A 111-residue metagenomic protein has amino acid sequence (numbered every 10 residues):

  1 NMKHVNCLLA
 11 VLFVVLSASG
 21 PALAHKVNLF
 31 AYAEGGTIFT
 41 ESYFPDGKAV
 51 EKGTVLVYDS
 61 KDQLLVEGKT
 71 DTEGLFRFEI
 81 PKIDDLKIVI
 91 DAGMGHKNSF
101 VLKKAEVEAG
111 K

Functional and structural regions predicted by a protein language model:
N1-L9: Bacterial N-terminal signal peptides that target proteins for export
L9-A18: Bacterial N-terminal signal peptides
G20-F39, K61, S99-K111: Beta-strand-rich domain onsets/edges
S42-D46: Short solvent-exposed capping/turn motifs at the termini of beta-strands
E51-G53, L86: Short beta-strand/loop motifs in extracellular/secreted proteins, especially within beta-sandwich accessory domains
G53-E67: Short amphipathic beta-strand segments in non-cytosolic proteins
T70-F78: Glycine-centered loop-to-beta-strand initiation motif
D84-H96: Short, aromatic- and glycine-rich surface loops/edge beta-strands on solvent-exposed regions
